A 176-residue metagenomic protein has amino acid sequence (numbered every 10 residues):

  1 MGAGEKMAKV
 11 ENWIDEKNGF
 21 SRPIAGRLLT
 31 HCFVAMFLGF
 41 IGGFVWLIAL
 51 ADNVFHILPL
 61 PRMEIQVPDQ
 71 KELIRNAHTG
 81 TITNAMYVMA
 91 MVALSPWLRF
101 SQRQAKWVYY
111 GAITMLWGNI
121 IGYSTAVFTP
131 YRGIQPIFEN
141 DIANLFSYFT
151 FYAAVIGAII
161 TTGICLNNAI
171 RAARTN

Functional and structural regions predicted by a protein language model:
M1-A8: N-terminal amphipathic/basic-hydrophobic helices that include classical n-h-c signal peptides and signal-anchor
A8-R27, W46-K71, V88-Y110, F128-I137 (+1 more regions): Juxtamembrane membrane-water interface segments of multi-pass membrane proteins, especially cytoplasmic-side
L28-A51, E72-S95, Y110-V127, F151-L166: Hydrophobic cores of alpha-helical transmembrane segments in multi-pass integral membrane proteins
I137-T150: Interfacial loop-to-transmembrane junctions
